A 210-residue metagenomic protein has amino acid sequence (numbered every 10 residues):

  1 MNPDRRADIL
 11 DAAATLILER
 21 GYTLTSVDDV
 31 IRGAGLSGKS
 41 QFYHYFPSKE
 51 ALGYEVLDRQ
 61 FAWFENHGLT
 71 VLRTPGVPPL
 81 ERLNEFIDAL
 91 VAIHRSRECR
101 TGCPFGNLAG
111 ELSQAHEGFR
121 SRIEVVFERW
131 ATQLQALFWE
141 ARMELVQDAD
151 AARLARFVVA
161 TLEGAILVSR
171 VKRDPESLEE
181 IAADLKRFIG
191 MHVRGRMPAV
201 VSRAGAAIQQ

Functional and structural regions predicted by a protein language model:
R5-A14, V30, V56-Q60, F64 (+1 more regions): Generic hydrophobic, amphipathic alpha-helix propensity
D8, L16-A51, E55: Helix-turn-helix
I9-I17, L90, L162: Short hydrophobic clusters on alpha-helical segments that form packing/core surfaces in small helical domains
E55, L69-T101, Q147-V158, G205: Hydrophobic alpha-helical connector segments
A62-E65, L69, E81-E85, H116-R142 (+3 more regions): Amphipathic alpha-helical packing segments from all-alpha helical-bundle domains
R82, R97-S121: Amphipathic alpha-helical segments used for helix-helix packing
I93-S96, V159-E176, F188-P198: Amphipathic C-terminal alpha-helical segment
G106, D148-V168, D184-F188: Hydrophobic alpha-helical segments that form the core of small-molecule binding pockets and/or dimer interfaces
